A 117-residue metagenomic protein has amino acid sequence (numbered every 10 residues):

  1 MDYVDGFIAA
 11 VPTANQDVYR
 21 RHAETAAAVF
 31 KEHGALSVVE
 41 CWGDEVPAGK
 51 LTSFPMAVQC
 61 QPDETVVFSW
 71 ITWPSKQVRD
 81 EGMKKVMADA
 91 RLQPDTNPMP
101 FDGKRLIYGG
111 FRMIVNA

Functional and structural regions predicted by a protein language model:
M1-R21, T25: Long, hydrophobic N-terminal alpha-helical segment
V4-V11, G49-V86: Short, well-ordered beta-strand segments in beta-rich or mixed alpha/beta enzyme and ligand-binding folds
Q16-D17, A28-G34: Short, well-structured hydrophobic secondary-structure segments
R20-A26, G82-A90: Short amphipathic alpha-helices in soluble, non-transmembrane regions that often serve as interface/regulatory elements
K31, S37-P62, A88-A117: Glycine-rich beta-strand-turn "strand-cap" elements at beta-sheet edges
H33-W42, W73-S75, E81-G82: Conserved long hydrophobic alpha-helices within structured protein cores
